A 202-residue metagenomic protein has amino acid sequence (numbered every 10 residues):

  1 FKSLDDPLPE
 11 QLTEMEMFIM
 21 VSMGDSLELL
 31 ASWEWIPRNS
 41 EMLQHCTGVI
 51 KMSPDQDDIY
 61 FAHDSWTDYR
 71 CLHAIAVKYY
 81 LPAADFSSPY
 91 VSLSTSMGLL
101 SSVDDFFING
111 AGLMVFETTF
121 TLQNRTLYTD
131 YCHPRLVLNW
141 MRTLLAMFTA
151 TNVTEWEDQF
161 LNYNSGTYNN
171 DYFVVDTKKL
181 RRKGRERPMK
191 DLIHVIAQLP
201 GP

Functional and structural regions predicted by a protein language model:
F1-E155, Q159-P202: N-terminal mature-domain region immediately after signal-peptide cleavage in secreted/organellar precursors
